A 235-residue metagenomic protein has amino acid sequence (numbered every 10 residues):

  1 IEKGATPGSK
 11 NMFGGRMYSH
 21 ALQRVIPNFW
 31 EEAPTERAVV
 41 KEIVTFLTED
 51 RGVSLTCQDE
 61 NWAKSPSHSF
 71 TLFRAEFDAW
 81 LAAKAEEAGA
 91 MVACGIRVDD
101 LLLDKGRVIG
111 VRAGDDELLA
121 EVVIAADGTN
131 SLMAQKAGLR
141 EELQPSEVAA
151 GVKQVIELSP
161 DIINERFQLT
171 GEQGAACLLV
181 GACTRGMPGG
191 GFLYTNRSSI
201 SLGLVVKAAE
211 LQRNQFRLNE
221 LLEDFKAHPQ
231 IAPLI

Functional and structural regions predicted by a protein language model:
K3, A75, A79-W80, K84-P233: Predominantly flavin-linked oxidoreductase catalytic cores and closely associated redox partners
K3-R51: N-terminal FAD cofactor-binding segment of flavoenzymes
P7-S9, G52-V53, W62, L132-M133 (+1 more regions): Flexible loop/turn segments at secondary-structure boundaries
G8, M12, S67-T71, L179-V180: Short gly/ser-rich anion-binding loops that grip negatively charged ligand groups
K10-M12, L55-C57, Q135-K136, Q215: Short, glycine/acidic-enriched capping/hinge loops at junctions between secondary-structure elements
R16, T71, E117: Short aromatic/basic micro-patch
D50-S54, D115-E117: Short, mixed charged/polar active-site loops that provide acid/base catalysis or chelate metal/phosphate cofactors
V53-R74, V205-A208: Helix-loop-beta segment of a Rossmann-like dinucleotide-binding subdomain
